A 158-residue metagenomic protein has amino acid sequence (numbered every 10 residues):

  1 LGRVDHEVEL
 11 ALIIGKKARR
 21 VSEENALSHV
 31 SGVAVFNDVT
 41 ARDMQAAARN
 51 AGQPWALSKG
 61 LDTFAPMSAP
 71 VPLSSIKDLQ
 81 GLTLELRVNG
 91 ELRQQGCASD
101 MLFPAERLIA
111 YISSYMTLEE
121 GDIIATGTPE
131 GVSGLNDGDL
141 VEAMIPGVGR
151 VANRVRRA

Functional and structural regions predicted by a protein language model:
L1-R20, E24-V30, A46, L57: Extended, compositionally biased flexible segments
A34, R42-A158: Catalytic-pocket segment enriched in acidic/His residues
